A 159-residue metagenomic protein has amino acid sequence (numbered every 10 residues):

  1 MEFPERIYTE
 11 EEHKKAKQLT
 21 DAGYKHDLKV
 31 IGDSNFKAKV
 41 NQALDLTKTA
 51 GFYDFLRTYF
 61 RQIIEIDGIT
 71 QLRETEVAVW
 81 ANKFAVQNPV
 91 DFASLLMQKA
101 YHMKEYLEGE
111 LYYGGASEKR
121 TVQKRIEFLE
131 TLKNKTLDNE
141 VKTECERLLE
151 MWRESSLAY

Functional and structural regions predicted by a protein language model:
M1-K14: N-terminal low-structure segments adjacent to metalloprotease catalytic domains across cellular compartments
E12-V77: Auxiliary, metal-adjacent structural segments of Zn-dependent hydrolase domains
K39-Q42, D91, L95, A116 (+1 more regions): Extracytoplasmic/secreted proteins, especially bacterial periplasmic and envelope-associated proteins
W80-L95: Short pre-active-site segment immediately N-terminal to the catalytic Zn-binding motif
S94-L107: Active-site recognition of the HExxH zinc-binding catalytic motif
Y112-L148: Post-HExxH zinc-binding segment in Zn-dependent metallohydrolases
R147-A158: Short, low-complexity, Pro/Ser/Thr/Gly-rich segments in the mature regions of secreted, periplasmic
